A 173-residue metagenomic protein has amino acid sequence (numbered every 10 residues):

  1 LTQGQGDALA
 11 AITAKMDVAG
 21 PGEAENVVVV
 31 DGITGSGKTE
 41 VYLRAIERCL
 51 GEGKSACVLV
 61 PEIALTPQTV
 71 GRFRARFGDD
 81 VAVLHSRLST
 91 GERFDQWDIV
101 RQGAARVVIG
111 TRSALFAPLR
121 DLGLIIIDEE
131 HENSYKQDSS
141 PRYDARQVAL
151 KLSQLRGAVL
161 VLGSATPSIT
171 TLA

Functional and structural regions predicted by a protein language model:
L1-N26, E40: N-terminal pre-P-loop "Q-motif" helix
V18-V30, G53-A56, A105-R106: Pre-Walker A (Motif I) flank of P-loop NTPase domains
G22-E25, F116-G123: Short basic/glycine-enriched coil/helix segment immediately N-terminal to the Walker B
G32, T111-R112, D128-E130: Walker B catalytic acidic pair
S36-V41, C49-F73: Conserved Walker A/P-loop ATP-binding site and its immediately adjacent core in helicase/helicase-like ATPase domains
T39, L124, H131-A173: Post-DEXD/H (motif II) to motif III coupling segment of the RecA-like Helicase ATP-binding lobe
K54-A56, D80, G103-V107, D121-L124 (+2 more regions): Loop/turn-to-beta-strand initiation segments
R72-D80, L84-V108, L119-L122: Conserved motor-coupling elements within RecA-like helicase/translocase cores
